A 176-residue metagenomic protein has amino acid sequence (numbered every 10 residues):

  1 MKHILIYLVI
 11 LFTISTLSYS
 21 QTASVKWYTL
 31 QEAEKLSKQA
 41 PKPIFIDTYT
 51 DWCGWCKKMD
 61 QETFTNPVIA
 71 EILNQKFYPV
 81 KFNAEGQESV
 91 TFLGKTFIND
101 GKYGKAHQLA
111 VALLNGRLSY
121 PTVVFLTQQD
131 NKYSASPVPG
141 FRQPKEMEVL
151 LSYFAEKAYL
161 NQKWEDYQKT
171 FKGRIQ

Functional and structural regions predicted by a protein language model:
M1-S24: Bacterial Sec-dependent N-terminal signal peptides
Q21-S24, K58, I98-Y103: Short, flexible loop segments at the rims of nucleotide/cofactor-binding pockets, characterized by
K26-P43, L73: A short beta-strand-turn-helix
A40-G54, P79: Short active-site neighborhood of thiol/selenol oxidoreductases, capturing the structured segment around
D51-K58, P121-V124: C-type cytochrome heme c attachment motif
M59-F64: N-terminal cap/lid subdomain of alpha/beta-hydrolase-fold enzymes
P67-P139, P144, V149-K157: Thioredoxin-like thiol-disulfide oxidoreductase module
L160-Q176: Flexible coil segments in periplasmic/lumen-exposed cytochrome c-class electron-transfer proteins
